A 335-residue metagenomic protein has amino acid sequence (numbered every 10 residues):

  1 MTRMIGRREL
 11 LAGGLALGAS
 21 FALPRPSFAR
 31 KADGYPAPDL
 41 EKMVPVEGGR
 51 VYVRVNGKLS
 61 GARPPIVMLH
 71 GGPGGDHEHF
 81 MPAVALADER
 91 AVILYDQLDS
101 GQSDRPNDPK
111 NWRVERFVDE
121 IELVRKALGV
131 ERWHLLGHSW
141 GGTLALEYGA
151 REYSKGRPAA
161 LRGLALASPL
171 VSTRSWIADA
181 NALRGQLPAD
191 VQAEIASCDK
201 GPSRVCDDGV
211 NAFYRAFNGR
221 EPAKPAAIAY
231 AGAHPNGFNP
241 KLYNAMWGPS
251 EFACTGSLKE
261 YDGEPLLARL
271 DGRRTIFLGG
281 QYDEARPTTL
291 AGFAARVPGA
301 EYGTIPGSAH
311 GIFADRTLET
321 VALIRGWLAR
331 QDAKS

Functional and structural regions predicted by a protein language model:
T2-R3, E9-A29: N-terminal export signals
Y52-R105: Conserved HGGG/HGGXW glycine-rich cap/lid loop of the alpha/beta-hydrolase fold
Q97-L136, W140: Active-site loop/oxyanion-hole signature of alpha/beta-hydrolase fold enzymes
H134-I177: Conserved hydrolase catalytic core segment
L164-G201: Flexible "cap/lid" loop of the alpha/beta hydrolase fold
A196-R273: Alpha/beta-hydrolase
E264, R274-I305: Conserved loop-alpha-helix segment in the C-terminal half of the alpha/beta-hydrolase fold that carries the catalytic
A300, T304-S335: Catalytic active-site module of serine/aspartate enzymes centered on a nucleophile-bearing elbow/loop
